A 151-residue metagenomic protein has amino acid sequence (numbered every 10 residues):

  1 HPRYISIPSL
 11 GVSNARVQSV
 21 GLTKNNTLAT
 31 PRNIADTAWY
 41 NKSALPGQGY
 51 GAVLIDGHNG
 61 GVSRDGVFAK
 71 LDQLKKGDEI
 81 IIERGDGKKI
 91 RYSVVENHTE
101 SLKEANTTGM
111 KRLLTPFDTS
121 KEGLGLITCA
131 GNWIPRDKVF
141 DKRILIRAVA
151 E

Functional and structural regions predicted by a protein language model:
H1-E151: Solvent-exposed, non-transmembrane regions of membrane-associated and secreted proteins
